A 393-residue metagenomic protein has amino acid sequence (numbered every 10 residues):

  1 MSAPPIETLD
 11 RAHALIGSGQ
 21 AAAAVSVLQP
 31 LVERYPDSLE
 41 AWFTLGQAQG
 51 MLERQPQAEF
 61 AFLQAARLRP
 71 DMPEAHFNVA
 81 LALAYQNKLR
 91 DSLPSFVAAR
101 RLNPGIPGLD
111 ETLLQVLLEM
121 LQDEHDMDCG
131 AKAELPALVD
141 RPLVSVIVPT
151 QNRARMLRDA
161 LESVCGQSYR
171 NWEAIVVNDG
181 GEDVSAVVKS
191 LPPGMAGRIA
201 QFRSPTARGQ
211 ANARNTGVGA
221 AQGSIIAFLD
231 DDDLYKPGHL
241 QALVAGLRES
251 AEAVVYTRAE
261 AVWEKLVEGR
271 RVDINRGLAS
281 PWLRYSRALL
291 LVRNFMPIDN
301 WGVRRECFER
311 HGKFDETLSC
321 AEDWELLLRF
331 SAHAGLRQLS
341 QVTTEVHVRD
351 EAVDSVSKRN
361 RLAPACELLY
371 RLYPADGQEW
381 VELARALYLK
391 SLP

Functional and structural regions predicted by a protein language model:
G108-S163: N-proximal low-complexity "stem/linker" segments adjacent to membrane-targeting elements
L161-R203: Acidic donor-binding segment of Leloir-type glycosyltransferases
S204-A221: Glycine-rich, basic loop-to-helix element that forms the pyrophosphate-binding segment of sugar-nucleotide handling
I226: Short aromatic/hydrophobic "clamp" motif used to bind/position activated sugar donors
G238-V272: Conserved donor NDP-sugar-binding/catalytic core segment of glycosyltransferases
S280-L369: Conserved nucleotide-sugar donor-binding catalytic segment
